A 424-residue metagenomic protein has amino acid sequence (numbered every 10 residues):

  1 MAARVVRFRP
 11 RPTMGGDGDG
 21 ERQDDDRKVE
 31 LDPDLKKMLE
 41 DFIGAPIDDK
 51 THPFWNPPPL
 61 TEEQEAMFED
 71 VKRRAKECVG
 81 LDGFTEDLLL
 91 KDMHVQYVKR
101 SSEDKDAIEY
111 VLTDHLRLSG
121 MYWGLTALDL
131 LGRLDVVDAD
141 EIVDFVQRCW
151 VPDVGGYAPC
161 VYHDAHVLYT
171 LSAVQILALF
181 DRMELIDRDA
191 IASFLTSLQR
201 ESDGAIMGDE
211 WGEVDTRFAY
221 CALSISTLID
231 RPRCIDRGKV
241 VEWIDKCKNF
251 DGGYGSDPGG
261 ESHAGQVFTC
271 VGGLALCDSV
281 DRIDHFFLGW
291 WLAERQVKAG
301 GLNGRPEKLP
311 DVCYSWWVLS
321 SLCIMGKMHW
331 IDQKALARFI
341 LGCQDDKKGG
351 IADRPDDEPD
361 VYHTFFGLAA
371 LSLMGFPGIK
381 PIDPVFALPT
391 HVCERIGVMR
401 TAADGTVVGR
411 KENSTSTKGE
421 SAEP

Functional and structural regions predicted by a protein language model:
A2-P424: Preference for long, amphipathic alpha-helical scaffolds in soluble/luminal domains and all-alpha bundles
